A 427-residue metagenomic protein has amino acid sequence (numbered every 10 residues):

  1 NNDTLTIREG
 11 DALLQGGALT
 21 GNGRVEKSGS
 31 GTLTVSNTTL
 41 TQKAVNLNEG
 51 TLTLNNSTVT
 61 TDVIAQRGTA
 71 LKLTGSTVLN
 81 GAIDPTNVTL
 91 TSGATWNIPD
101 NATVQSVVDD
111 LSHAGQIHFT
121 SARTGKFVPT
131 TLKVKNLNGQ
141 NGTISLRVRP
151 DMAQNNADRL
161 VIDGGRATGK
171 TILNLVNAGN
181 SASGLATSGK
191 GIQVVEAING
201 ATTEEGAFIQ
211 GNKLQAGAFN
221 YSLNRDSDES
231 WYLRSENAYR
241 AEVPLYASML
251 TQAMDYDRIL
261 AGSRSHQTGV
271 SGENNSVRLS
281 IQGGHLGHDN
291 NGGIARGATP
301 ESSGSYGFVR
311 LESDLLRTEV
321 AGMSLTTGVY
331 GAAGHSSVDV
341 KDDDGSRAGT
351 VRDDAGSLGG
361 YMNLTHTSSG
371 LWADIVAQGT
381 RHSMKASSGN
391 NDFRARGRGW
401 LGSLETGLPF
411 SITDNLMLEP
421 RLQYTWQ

Functional and structural regions predicted by a protein language model:
N2, T6-G16, G21-S28, L33-N37 (+3 more regions): Extracellular beta-solenoid/beta-roll
T120, W426-Q427: Short hydrophobic alpha-helical module
E236-R421, W426: Outer membrane beta-barrel translocator domains of Type V secretion systems
